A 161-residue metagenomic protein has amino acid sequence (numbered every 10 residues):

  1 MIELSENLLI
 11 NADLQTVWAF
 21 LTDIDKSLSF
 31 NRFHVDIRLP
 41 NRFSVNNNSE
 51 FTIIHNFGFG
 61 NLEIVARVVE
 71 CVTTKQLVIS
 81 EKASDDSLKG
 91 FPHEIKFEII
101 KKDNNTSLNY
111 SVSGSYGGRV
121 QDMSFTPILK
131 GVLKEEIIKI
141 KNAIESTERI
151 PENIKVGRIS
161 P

Functional and structural regions predicted by a protein language model:
M1-R42, N46, P161: Hydrophobic ligand-binding cavity/cleft-lining segments
I2, V45-N47, G60, F91 (+1 more regions): Residue-level preference for beta-strand/loop junctions
E6-L8, I64-E70, P92-K101: Hydrophobic/aromatic beta-strand elements that line small-molecule binding cavities or substrate pockets in beta-rich
D13, S44, T73-T74, K102-N105: Short strand-connecting beta-turns/loops that link adjacent beta-strands
V17-L21, S27, F51, V68 (+3 more regions): Hydrophobic pocket/interface hotspot
D25, L129, L133-E148: Short amphipathic alpha-helical signal-transduction/dimerization elements
L39-S87, N142-T147, I154-P161: Glycine-rich portal/gate segments that line the openings of hydrophobic small-molecule binding cavities
A83-E135, P151-N153: Beta-strand/loop substructures that line and gate deep hydrophobic ligand-binding cavities in soluble
